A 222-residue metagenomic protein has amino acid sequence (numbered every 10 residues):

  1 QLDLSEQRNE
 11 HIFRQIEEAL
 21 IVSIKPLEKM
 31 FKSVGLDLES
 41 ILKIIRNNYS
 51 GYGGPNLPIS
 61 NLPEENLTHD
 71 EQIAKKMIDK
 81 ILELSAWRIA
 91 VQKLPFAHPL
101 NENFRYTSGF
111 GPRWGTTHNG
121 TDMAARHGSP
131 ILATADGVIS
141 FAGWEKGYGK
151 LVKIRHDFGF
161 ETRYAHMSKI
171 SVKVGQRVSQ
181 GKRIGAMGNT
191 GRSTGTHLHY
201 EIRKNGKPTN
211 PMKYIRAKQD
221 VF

Functional and structural regions predicted by a protein language model:
Q1-R105: Non-catalytic extracellular/periplasmic "stalk" and linker regions immediately N-terminal to catalytic or recognition
L84, A90-F222: Catalytic cores of peptidoglycan-degrading enzymes
